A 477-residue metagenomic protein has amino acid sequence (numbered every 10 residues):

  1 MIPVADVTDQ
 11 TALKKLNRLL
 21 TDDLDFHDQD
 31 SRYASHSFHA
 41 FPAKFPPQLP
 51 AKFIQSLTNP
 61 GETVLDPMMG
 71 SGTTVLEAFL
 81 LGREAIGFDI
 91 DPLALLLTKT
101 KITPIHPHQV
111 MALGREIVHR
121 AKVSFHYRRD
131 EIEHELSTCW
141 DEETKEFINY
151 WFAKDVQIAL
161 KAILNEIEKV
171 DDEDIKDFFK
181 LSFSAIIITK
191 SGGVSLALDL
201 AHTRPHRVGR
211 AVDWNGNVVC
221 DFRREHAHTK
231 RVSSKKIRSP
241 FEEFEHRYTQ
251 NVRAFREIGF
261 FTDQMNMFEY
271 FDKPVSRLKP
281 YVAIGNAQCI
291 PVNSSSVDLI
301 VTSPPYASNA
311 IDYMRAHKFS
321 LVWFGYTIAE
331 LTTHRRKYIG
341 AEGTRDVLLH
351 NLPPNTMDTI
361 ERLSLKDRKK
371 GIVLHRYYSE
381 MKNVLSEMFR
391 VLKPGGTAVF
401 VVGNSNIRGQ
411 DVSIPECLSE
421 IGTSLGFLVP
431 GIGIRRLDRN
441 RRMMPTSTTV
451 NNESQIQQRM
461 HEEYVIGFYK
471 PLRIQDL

Functional and structural regions predicted by a protein language model:
V4-P60, L81, I86-T302, Y306-P354 (+7 more regions): Nucleic-acid modification enzymes, centered on SAM-dependent nucleic-acid methyltransferases
G61-G70: Conserved class I S-adenosyl-L-methionine
T73-R83: Conserved SAM-binding loop of SAM-dependent methyltransferases across substrates and taxa, primarily the Class I
S364-H375: Surface-exposed cleft-lining segments at the edges of enzyme active sites
Y378-P394: A short glycine-rich, Lys/Arg-flanked "PGG" loop and its adjoining helix->strand segment in the class I
G467-Y469: Short, well-ordered beta-strand micro-motif
